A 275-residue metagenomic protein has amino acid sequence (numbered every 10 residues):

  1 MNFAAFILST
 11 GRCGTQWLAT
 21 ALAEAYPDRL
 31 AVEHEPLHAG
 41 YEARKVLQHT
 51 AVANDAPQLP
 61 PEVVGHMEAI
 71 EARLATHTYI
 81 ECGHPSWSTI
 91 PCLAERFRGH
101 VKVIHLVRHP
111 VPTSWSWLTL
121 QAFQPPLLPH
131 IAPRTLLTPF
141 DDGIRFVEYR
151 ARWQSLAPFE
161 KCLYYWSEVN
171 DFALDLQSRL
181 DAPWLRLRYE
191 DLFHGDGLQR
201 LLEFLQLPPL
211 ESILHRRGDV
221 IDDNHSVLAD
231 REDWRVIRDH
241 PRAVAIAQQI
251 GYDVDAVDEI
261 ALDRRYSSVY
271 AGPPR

Functional and structural regions predicted by a protein language model:
M1-A4, L118, D141-R275: PAPS-dependent sulfotransferases, especially Golgi type II membrane carbohydrate sulfotransferases
M1-R73, F123, I213, R217-I221 (+3 more regions): PAPS-dependent sulfotransferase catalytic core
A5, A31, K102-I104, L185-L187: Hydrophobic/aromatic beta-strand patches that form the interior of the parallel beta-sheet core in alpha/beta enzyme
L8, I80-P85, V107-R108, Y189-E190: Short His-Asn-centered micro-motif
T15-A19, A39-E42, W87-I90, P110-S116 (+1 more regions): Short catalytic/ligand-binding loop motif for oxyanion handling, primarily in non-cytosolic enzymes, centered on
T20-F97, L127-Q154, R242-I246, D253-V257: PAPS-dependent sulfation machinery
F97-W117: Conserved phosphate-donor/acceptor-positioning beta-strand/loop module used by diverse small-molecule
H109, L118-I131: A mobile, often basic/glycine-rich helix-loop segment that functions as the active-site lid/recognition loop
